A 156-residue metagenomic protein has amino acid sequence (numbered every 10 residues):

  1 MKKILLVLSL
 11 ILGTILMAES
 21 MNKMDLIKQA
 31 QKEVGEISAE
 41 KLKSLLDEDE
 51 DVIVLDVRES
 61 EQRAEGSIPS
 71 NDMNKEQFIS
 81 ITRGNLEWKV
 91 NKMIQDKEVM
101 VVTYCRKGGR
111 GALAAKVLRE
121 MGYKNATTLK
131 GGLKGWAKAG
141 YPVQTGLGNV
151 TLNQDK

Functional and structural regions predicted by a protein language model:
M1-I4: Positively charged n-region of N-terminal signal peptides that target proteins for export
L6-V7, N91: Short amphipathic alpha-helical "recognition" segments used for binding
S9-A18: Hydrophobic h-region of N-terminal signal peptides that target proteins for export in Gram-negative bacteria
L10, R58-E59: Short glycine-rich, polar/acidic loop-and-turn segments at beta strand-coil junctions
A18-V52, E61-M100, G109-K156: Rhodanese-like catalytic fold shared by cysteine-dependent sulfurtransferases and DSP/PTP-type phosphatases
V54-D56: Hydrophobic beta-strand scaffold positions of dinucleotide-using enzymes
Y104-C105: Metallo-beta-lactamase
